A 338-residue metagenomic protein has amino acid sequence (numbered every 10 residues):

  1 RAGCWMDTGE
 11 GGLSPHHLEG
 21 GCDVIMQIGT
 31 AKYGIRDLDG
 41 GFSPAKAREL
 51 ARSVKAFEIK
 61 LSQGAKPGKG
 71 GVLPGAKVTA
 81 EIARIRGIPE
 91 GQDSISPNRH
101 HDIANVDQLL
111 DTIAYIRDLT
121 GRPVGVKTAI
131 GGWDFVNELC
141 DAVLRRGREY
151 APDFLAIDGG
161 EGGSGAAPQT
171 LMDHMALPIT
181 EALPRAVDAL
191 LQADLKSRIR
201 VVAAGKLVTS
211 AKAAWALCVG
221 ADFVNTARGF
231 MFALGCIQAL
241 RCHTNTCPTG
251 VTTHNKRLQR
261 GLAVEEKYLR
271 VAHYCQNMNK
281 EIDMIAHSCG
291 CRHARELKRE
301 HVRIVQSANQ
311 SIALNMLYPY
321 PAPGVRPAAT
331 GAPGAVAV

Functional and structural regions predicted by a protein language model:
R1-I95, H100, Q108, L269 (+2 more regions): N-terminal capping/small domains of soluble enzymes
H16, V126, M172, A203 (+5 more regions): Flexible domain-boundary/linker segments
P97-Q259: Glycine-rich phosphate/ribose-binding loops and adjacent secondary-structure elements that form binding surfaces
L258-K267, C275: Flanking helices and flexible, charged tails adjoining ferredoxin-like Fe-S electron-transfer domains in multi-subunit
